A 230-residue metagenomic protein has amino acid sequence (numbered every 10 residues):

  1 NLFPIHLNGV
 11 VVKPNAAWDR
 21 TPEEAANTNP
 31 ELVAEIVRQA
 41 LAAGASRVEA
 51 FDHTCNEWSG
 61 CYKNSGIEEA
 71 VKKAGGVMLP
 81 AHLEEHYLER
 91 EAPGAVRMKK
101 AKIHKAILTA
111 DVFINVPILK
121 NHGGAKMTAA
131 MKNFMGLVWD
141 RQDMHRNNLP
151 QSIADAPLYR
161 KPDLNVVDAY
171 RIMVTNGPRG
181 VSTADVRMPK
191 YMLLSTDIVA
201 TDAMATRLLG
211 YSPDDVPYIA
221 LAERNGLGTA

Functional and structural regions predicted by a protein language model:
N1-A230: N-terminal and secondary-structure boundary signal
